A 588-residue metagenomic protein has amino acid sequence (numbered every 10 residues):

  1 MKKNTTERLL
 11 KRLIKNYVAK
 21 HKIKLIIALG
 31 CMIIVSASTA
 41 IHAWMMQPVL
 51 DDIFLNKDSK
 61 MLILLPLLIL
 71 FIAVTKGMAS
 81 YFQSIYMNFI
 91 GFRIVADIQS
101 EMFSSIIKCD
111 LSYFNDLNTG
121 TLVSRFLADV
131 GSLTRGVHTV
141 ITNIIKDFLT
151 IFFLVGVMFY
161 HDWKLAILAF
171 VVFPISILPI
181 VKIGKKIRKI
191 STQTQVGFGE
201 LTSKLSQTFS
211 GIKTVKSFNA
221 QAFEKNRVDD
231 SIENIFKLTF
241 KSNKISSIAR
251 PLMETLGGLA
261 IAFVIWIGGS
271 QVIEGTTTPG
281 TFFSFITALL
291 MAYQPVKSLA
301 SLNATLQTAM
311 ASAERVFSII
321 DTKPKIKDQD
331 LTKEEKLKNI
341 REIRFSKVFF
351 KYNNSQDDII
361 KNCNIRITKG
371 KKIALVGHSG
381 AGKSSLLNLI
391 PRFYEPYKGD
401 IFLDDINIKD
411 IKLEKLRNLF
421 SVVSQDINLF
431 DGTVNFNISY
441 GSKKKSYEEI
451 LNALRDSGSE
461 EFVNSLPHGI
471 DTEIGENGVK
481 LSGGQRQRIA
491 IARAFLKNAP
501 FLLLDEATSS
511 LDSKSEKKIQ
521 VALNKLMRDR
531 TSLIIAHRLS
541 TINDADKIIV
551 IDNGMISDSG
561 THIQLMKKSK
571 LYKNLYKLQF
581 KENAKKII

Functional and structural regions predicted by a protein language model:
M1-T39, F54-L65, Q83-M87, G91 (+12 more regions): Membrane-integrated ABC transporters
K2-N4, N56, F92, S100-S124 (+7 more regions): Short intracellular "coupling" helices and adjacent cytoplasmic loop segments at the cytosolic face of multi-pass
L9, V18, Q83, M87-N88 (+2 more regions): Juxtamembrane loop-to-helix connectors within ABC transporter transmembrane domains
K15, K20-K22, L111-S112, A128-V137 (+9 more regions): An intracellular "coupling" helix at the cytosolic face of ABC transporter transmembrane type-1 domains
K20, K24-V35, L67-T75, T139-Q193 (+1 more regions): Transmembrane helices of ABC transporter permease
I33-W44, A73-Y81, L133-G136, V140-F152 (+4 more regions): Hydrophobic alpha-helical transmembrane bundles that constitute the permease/transmembrane domains of multi-pass
L55-L65, V157-V171, K241, I245-E314 (+1 more regions): Helix-loop-helix
K336-I588: ABC-type nucleotide-binding domain
